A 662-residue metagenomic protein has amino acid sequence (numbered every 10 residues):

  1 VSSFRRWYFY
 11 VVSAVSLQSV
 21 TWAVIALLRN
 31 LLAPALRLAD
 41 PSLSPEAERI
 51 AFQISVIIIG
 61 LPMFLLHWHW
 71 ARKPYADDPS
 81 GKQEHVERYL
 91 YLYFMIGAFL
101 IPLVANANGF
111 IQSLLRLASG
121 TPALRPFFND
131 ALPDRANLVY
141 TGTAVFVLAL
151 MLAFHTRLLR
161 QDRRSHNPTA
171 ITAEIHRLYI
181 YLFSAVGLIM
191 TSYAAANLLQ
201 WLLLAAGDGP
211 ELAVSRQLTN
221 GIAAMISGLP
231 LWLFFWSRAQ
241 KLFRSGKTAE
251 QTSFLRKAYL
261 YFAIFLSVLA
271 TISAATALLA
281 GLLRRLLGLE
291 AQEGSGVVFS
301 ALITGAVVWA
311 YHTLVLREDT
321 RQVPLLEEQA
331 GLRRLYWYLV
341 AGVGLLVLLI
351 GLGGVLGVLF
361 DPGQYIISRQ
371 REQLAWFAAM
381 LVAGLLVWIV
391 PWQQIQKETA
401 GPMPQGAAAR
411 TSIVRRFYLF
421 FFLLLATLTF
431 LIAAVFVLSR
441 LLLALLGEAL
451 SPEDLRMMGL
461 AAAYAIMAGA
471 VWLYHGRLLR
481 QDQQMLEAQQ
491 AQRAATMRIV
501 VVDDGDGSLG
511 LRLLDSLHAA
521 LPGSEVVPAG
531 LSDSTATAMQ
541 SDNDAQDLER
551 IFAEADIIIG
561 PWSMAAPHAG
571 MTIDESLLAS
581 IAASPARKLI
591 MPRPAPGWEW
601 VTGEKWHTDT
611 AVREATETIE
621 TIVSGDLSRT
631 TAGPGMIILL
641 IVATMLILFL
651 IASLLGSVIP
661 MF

Functional and structural regions predicted by a protein language model:
V1-L509, L514-N543, D547-T572, S576-F662: Hydrophobic/aromatic interaction determinants used to assemble and anchor large protein complexes
